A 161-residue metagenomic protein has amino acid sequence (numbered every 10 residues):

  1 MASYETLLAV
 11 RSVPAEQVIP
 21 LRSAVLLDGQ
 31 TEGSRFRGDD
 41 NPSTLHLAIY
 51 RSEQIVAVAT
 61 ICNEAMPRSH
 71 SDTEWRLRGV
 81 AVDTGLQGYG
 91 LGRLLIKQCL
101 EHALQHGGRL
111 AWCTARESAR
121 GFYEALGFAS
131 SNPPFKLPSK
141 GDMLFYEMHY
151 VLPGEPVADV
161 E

Functional and structural regions predicted by a protein language model:
E5-V18: A short beta-loop-alpha structural element at the N-terminal edge of CoA-dependent acyl/N-acetyltransferase catalytic
E16, L21-S34: Helix-loop element at the rim of GNAT/NAT acetyltransferase active sites that forms part of the acceptor-substrate
R22, Y123, F128: Conserved active-site tyrosine of GNAT-family acetyltransferases
E32-G33, T44-A48, V58, G79 (+2 more regions): Short hydrophobic/aromatic beta-strand element in the GNAT-like acyltransferase core that lines or flanks the acyl-donor
A48, Q54-A65, R76-A81: Conserved beta-strand in the GNAT
V82, G88-E101: Conserved acetyl-CoA-binding loop-helix of GNAT-fold acetyltransferases
I96, A103-R116: Conserved GNAT acetyl-CoA-binding A-motif
T114, A129-E147: Conserved catalytic-core motifs of GNAT/GCN5-like acyltransferases
